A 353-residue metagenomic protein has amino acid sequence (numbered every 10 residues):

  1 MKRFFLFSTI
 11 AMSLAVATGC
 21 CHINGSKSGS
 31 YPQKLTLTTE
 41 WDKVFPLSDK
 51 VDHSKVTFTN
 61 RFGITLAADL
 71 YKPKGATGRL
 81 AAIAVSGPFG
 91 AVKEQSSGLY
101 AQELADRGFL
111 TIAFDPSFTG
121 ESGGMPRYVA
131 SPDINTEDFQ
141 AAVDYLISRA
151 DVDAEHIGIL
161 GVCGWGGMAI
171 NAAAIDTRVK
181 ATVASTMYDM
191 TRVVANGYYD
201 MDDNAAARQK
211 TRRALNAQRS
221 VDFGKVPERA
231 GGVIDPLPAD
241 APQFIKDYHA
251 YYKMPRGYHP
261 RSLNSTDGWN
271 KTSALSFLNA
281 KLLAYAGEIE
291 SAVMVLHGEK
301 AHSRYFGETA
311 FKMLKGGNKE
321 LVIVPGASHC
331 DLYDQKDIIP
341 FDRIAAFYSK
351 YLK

Functional and structural regions predicted by a protein language model:
Q33-G78: N-terminal cap/lid segment of alpha/beta-hydrolase-fold proteins
R79-P88: Short beta-strand element of the alpha/beta-hydrolase
G90-Q102, P116: The serine-hydrolase catalytic nucleophile loop
E103-G123: Conserved alpha/beta-hydrolase
V129-A150: Alpha/beta-hydrolase active-site loop
I170-K253: Alpha/beta-hydrolase-fold enzymes
I289, V295-H297: Short beta-strand/loop motif that positions the catalytic acidic residue of the alpha/beta-hydrolase fold
A327-I338: Catalytic histidine-centered segment of alpha/beta-hydrolase-like enzymes
